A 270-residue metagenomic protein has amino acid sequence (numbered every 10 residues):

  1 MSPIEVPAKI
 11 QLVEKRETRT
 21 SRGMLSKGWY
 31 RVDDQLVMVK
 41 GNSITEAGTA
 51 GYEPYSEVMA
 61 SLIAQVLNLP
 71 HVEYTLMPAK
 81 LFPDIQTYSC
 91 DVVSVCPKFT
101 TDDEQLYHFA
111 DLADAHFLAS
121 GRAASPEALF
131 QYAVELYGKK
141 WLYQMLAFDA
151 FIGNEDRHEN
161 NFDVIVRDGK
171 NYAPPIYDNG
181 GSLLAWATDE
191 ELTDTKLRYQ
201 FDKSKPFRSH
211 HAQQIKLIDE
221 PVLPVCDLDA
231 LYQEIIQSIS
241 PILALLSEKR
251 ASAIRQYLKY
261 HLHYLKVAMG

Functional and structural regions predicted by a protein language model:
M1-L112: Conserved ATP-binding subdomain of kinase catalytic cores across diverse folds
V58-V66, K140, Q144-F148, Q256-H263: A broad, structural surface signal
A64-Q65, A119-A123, R198-K203: Glycine-rich loops and low-complexity Gly/Arg-rich segments that provide flexible linkers or classic glycine-based
N68-E73, P126-L129, S204-H210: Short C-terminal domain-edge/linker segments immediately following a structured domain
V95-L146, Q237, Y264: ATP-dependent phospho-/nucleotidyl transfer catalytic cores
A124-T188: Conserved kinase catalytic-core segment
G169-G270: C-terminal catalytic region of ATP-dependent kinase domains
